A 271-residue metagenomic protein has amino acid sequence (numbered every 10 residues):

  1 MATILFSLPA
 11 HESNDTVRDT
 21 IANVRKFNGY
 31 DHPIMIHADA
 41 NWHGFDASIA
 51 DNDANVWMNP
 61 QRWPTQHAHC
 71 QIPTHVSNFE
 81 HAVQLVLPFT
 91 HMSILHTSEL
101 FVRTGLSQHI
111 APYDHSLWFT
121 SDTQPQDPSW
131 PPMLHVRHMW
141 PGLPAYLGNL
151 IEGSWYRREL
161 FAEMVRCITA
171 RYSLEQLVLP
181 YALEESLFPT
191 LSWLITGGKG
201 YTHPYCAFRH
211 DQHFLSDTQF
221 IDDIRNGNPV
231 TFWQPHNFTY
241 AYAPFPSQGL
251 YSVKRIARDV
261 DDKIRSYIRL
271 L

Functional and structural regions predicted by a protein language model:
M1-R18: N-proximal low-complexity "stem/linker" segments adjacent to membrane-targeting elements
D15-T16, H43-F45, L100-T104, D127-P128 (+2 more regions): Short catalytic/ligand-binding loop motif for oxyanion handling, primarily in non-cytosolic enzymes, centered on
T20-H32: Short, acidic, metal-binding catalytic loop of nucleotide-sugar glycosyltransferases
D31-H43, P60-Q61: Short beta-strand/loop segment that forms part of the nucleotide-sugar
G44-T90, L95: Active-site-proximal specificity loops/subdomain of glycosyltransferases
A68-V76, E99, Y181-P189: Conserved glycosyltransferase catalytic-site signature
L100-L177, Y181, E185: Conserved catalytic core of nucleotide-sugar-dependent glycosyltransferases
L174-L271: C-terminal catalytic/acceptor-binding lobe
